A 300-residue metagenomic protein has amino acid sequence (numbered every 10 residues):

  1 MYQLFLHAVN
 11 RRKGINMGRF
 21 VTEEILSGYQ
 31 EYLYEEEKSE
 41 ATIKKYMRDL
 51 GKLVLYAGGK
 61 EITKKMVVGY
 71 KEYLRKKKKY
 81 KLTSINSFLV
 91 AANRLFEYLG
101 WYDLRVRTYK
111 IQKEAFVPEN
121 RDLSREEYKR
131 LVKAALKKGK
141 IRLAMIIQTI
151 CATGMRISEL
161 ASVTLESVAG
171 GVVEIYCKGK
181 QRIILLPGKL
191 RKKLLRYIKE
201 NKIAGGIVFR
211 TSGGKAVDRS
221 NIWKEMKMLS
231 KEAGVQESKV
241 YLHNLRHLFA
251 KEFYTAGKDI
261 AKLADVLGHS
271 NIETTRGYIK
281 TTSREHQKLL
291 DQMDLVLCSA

Functional and structural regions predicted by a protein language model:
M1-A300: Conserved catalytic core of the tyrosine transesterase superfamily
